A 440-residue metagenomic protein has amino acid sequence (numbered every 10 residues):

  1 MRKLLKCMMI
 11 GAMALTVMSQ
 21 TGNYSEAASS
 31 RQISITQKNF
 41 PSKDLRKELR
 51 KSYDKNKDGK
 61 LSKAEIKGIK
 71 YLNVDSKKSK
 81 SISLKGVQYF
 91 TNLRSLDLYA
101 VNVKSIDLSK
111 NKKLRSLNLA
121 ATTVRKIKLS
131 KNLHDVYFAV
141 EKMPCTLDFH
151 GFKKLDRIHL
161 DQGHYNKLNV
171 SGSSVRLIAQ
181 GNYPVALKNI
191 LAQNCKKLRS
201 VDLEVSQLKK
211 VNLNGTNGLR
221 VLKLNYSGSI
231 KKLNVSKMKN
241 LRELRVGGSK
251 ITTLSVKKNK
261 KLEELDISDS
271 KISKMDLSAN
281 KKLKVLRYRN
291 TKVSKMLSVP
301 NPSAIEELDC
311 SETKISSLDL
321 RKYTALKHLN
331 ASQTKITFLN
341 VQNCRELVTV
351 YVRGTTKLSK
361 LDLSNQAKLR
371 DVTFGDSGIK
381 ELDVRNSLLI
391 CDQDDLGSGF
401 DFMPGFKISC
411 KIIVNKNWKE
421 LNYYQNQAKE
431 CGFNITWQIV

Functional and structural regions predicted by a protein language model:
R2-M9, G22-S95, D148-K153, Q162 (+10 more regions): N-terminal capping/linker segments that flank leucine-rich repeat
L4-C7, I106, L254, M275 (+2 more regions): Terminal export signals
M13-Q20: Hydrophobic core
R31-F40, L84, S105, K232 (+4 more regions): A detector of helix-start/N-cap boundary segments at the beginnings of structured domains
Y71-K80, S95-V103, K113, N118-V124 (+23 more regions): Concave beta-strand-loop units of leucine-rich repeat
V87-Q88, L108-N111, L129-N132, F149-G151 (+13 more regions): Hydrophobic anchor residues at the C-terminal helix/turn of individual leucine-rich repeat
